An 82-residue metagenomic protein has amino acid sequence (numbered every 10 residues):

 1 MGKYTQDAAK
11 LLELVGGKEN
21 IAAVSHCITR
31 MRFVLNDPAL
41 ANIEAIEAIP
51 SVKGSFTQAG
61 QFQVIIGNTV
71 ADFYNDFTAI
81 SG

Functional and structural regions predicted by a protein language model:
G2-G82: Membrane-embedded alpha-helical signal segments
